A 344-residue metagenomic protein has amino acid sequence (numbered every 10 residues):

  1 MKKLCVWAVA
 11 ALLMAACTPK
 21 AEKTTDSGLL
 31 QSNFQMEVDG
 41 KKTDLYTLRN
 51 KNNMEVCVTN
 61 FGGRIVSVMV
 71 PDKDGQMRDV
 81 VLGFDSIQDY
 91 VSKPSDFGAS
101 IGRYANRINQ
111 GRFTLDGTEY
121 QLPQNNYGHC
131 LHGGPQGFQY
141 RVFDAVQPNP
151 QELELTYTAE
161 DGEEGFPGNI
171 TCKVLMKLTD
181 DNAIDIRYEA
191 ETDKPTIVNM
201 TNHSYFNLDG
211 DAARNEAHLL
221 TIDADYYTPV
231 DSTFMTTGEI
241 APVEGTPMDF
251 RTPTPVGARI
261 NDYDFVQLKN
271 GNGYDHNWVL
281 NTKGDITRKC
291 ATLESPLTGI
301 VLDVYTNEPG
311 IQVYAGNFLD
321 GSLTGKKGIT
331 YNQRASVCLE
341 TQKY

Functional and structural regions predicted by a protein language model:
K2-A8: Sec-dependent signal peptide recognition, specifically the positively charged N-region followed immediately by
M14-A16: C-terminal motif of bacterial Sec signal peptides marking the signal peptidase cleavage site
T18-M54, N60-Y344: An exposed, glycine/acidic-rich loop-and-rim segment of catalytic or binding clefts
